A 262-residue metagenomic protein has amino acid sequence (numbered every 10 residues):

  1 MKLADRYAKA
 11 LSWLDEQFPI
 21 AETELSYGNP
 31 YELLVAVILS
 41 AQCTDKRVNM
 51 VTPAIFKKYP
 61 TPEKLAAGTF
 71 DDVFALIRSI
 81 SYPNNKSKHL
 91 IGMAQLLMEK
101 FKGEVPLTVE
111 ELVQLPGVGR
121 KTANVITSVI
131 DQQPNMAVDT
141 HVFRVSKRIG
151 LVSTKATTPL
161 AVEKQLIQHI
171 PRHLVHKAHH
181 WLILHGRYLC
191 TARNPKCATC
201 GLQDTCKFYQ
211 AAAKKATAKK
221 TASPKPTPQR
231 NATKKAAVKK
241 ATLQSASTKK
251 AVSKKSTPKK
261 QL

Functional and structural regions predicted by a protein language model:
K2-K214: Catalytic cores of DNA base-excision repair glycosylases
T217-S223, T227-P228, A232-P258: Low-complexity, polybasic segments enriched for Lys interleaved with small residues
Q261-L262: Compositionally biased, intrinsically disordered low-complexity segments enriched in Pro/Arg/Gln/His
